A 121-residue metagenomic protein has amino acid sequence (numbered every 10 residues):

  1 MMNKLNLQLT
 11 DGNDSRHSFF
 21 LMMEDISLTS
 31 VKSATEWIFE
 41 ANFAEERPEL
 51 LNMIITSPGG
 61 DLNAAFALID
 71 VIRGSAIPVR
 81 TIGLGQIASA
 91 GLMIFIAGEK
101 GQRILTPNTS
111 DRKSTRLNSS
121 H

Functional and structural regions predicted by a protein language model:
M1-R116: Terminal-region recognition feature
L117-H121: Positively charged, low-complexity/disordered segments
